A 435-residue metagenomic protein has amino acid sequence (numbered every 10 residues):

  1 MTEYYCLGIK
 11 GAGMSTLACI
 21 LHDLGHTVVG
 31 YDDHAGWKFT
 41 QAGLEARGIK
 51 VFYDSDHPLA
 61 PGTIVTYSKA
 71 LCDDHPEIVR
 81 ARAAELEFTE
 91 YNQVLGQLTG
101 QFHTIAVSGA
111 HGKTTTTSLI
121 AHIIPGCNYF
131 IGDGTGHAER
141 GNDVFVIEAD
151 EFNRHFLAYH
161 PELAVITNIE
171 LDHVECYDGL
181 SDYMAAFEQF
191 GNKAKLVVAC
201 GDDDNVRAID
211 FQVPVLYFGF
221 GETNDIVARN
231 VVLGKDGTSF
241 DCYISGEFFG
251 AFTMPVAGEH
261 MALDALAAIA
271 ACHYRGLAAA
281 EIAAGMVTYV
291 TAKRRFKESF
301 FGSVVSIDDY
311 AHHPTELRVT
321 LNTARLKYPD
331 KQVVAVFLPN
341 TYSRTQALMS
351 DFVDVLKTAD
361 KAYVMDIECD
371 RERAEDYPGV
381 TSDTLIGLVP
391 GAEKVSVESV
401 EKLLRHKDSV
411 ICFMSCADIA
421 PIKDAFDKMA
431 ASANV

Functional and structural regions predicted by a protein language model:
M1-G36, E45-K50, V65, L86 (+4 more regions): ATP-dependent carboxylate-amine ligase
I20, D73-G201, N205-P214, L266 (+1 more regions): Phosphate-binding loop of NTP-binding sites
A35-T40, L59-P61, C72-H75, H137-A138 (+5 more regions): Short, charged/polar "capping" segments at the starts of alpha-helices and the immediately preceding loops
E45-F88, Y183: Phosphate-bearing ligand-interacting subdomains that bind or position ATP/ADP/UDP/GDP/NAD(P) or nucleotide-linked
V65-S68, I147-E148, I166, A199 (+2 more regions): Redox-cofactor binding/interface segments in oxidoreductases and associated redox assembly factors
T89-Q93, F130-I131, V213-G234, T253-E259 (+1 more regions): Beta-strand->loop->alpha-helix junctions that form or flank phosphate-binding loops in nucleotide-handling enzymes
H160-V174, A251-T291: A conserved, hydrophobic alpha-helical segment in the catalytic core of large ATP/adenylate-utilizing enzymes
V231-F249: Acidic-glycine-rich active-site phosphate/pyrophosphate-binding loop
